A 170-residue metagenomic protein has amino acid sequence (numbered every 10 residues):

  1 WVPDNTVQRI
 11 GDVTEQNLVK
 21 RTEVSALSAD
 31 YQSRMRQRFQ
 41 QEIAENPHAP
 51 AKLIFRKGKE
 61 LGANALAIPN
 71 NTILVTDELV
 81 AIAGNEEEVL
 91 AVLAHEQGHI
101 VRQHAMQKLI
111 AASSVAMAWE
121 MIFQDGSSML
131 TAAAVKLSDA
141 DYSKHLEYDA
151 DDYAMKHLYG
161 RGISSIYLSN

Functional and structural regions predicted by a protein language model:
W1-N170: A Zn2+-metalloprotease active-site environment signal
